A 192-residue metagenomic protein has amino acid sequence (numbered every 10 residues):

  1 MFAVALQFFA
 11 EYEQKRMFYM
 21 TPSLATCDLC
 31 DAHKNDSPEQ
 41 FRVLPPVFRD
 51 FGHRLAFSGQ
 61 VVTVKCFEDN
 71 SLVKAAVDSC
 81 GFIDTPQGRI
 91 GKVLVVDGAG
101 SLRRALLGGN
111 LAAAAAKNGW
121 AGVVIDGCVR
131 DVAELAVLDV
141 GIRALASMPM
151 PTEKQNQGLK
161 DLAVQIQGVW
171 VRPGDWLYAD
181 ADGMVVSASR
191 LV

Functional and structural regions predicted by a protein language model:
M1-F18: N-terminal amphipathic/basic-hydrophobic helices that include classical n-h-c signal peptides and signal-anchor
F18-P173, R190-V192: Feature captures the catalytic cores and cofactor-binding loops of soluble hydro-lyases/lyases that act on carboxylate
R172, W176-S187: Mixed-charge, glycine-accented linear interaction segment located at domain edges/termini
